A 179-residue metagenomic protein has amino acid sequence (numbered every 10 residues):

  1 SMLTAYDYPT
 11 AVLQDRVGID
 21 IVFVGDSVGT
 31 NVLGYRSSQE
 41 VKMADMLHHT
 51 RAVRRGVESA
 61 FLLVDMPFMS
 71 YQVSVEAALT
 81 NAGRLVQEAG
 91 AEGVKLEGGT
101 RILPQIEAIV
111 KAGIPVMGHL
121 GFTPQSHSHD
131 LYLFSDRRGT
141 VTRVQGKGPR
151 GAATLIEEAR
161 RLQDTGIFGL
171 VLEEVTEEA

Functional and structural regions predicted by a protein language model:
S1-A179: Alpha/beta enzyme core
